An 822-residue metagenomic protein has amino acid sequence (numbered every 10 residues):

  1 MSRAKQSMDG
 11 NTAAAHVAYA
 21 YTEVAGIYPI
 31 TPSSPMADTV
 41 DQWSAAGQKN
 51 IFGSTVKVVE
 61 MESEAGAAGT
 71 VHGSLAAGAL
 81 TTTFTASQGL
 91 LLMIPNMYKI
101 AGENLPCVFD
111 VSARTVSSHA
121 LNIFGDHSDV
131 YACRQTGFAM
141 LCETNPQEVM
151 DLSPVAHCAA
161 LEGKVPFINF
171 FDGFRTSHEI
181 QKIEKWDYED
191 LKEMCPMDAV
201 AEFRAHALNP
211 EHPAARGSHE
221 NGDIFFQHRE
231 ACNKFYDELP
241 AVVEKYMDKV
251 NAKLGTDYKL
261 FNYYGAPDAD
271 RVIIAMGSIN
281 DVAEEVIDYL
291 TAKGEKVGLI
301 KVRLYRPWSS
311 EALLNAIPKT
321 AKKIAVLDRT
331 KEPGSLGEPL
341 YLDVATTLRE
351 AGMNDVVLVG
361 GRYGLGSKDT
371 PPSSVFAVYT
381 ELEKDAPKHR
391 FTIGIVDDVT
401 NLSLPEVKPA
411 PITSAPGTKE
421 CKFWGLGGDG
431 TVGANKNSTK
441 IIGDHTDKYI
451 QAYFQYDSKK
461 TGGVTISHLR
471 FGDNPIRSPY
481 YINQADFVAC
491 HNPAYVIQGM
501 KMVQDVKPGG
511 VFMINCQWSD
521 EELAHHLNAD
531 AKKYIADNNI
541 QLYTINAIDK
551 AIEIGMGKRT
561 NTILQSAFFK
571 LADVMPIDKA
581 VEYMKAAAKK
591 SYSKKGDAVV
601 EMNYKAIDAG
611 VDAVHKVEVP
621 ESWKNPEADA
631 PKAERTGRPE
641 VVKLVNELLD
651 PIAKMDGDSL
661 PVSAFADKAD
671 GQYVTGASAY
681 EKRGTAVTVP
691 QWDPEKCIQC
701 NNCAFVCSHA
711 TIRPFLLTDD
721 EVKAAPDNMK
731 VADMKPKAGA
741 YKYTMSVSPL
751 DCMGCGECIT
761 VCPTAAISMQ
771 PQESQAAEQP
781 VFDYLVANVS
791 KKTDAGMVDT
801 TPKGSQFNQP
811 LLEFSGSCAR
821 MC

Functional and structural regions predicted by a protein language model:
M1-A132, G137, P154, P387-H389 (+4 more regions): Thiamine diphosphate
A4-S7, P307-A312, K323, L327-E338 (+6 more regions): Active-site cofactor/cluster-binding pocket
V24-E60, K253, P267-D268, V272-R303 (+2 more regions): Anionic-ligand anchoring segments at beta-strand to alpha-helix junctions in alpha/beta enzyme folds, i.e., glycine
F52-V56, F167-N262: Conformationally flexible catalytic loops at phosphate/diphosphate-handling active centers
I123-G173, M197, T346, E350-G364 (+3 more regions): Conserved thiamine diphosphate
M140-E202, V357, S367-K408, M602-K624: Structural signature of the thiamine diphosphate
E244-G394, H468-R470, Y481, A485-F487 (+3 more regions): Thiamine diphosphate
S593-C752, I759-C822: Ferredoxin-type iron-sulfur electron-transfer modules and their immediate structural context
